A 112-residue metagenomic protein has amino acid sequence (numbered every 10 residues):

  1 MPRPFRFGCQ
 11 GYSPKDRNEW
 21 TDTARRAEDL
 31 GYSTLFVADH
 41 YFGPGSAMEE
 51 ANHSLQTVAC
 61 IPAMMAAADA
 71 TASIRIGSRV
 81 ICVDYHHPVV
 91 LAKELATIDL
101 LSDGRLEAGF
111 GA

Functional and structural regions predicted by a protein language model:
M1-A70: N-terminal beta1-alpha1-beta2 module of alpha/beta enzyme domains
P2-K15, D84-A112: Flexible, glycine-rich active-site loops centered on histidine and acidic residues that chelate a metal or position
D29, S73, L100-D103: Alpha-helix termination/capping residues and helix-transition junctions
L35, I76, L106-A108: Hydrophobic residues within beta-strands of alpha/beta enzymes
Y41-F42, I81, A112: Conserved beta-strand edge residues that scaffold enzyme active sites
A51-L55, I81-H86: Glycine-rich "substrate-gating" loop/helix at the edge of Rossmann-like oxidoreductase active sites
T71-R79: Conserved catalytic cysteine-centered active-site region of acyl-thioester-dependent Claisen-condensing enzymes
